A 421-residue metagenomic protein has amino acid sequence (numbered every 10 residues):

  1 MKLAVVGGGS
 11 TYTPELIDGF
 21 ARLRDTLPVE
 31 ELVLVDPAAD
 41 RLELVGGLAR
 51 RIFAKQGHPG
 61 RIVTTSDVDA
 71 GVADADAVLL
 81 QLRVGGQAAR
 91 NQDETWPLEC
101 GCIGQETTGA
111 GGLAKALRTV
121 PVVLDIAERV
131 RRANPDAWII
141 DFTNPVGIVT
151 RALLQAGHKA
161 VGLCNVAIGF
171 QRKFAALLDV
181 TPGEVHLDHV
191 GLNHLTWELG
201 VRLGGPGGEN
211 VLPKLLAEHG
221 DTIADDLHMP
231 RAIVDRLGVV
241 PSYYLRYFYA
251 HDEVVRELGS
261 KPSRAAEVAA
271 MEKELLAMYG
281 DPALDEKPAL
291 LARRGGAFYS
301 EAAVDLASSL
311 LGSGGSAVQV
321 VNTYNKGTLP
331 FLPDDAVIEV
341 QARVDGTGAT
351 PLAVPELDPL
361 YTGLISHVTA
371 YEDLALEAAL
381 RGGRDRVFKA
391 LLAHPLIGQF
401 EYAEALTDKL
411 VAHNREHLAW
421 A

Functional and structural regions predicted by a protein language model:
K2-L32: N-terminal Rossmann-like dinucleotide-binding module
P14, W138-G207: Rossmann-fold dinucleotide-binding core
R24-L27, F53-P59, L178-V180: Short helix-capping segments at alpha-helix termini
D25-I52: NAD(P)-binding Rossmann-fold cofactor-contacting core
R61-D74: Short acidic low-complexity segments
A73, L79-L80, D141: Redox-cofactor binding/interface segments in oxidoreductases and associated redox assembly factors
V84, A88-Q155: Rossmann-fold NAD(P)-binding glycine/threonine-rich loop
A176-A421: Long, compositionally biased stretches enriched for glycine and/or charged residues
